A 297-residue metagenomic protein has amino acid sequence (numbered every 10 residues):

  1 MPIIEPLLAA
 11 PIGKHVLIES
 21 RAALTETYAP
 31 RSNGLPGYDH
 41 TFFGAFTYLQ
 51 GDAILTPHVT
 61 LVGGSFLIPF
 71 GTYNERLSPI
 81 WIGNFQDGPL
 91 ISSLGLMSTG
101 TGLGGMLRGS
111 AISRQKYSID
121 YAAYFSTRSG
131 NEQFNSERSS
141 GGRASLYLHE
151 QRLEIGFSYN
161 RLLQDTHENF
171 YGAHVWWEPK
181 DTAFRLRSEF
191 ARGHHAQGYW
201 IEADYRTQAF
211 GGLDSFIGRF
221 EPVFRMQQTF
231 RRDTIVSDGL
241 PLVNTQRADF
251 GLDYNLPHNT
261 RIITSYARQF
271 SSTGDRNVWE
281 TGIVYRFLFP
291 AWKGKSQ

Functional and structural regions predicted by a protein language model:
M1-R128, S136-R138, S145-R152, W200-Y205 (+2 more regions): Outer membrane beta-barrel
L8, P36-D39, G51, S93-G95 (+8 more regions): Outer-membrane beta-barrel proteins
L24-A29, M97-G102, S129-R138, R161-N169 (+3 more regions): Solvent-exposed loop/turn segments connecting transmembrane beta-strands in outer-membrane beta-barrel proteins
P30-D39, R231-P241, R286-Q297: Solvent-exposed loop segments that connect transmembrane elements
L107, A203, R276-Q297: Outer-membrane beta-barrel "beta-signal"
S145-S237, Y285: Detector for outer-membrane/organellar transmembrane beta-barrel domains, recognizing the amphipathic beta-strand
A248-S265: C-terminal closing repeat unit and adjoining cap/tail of repeat-based domains
Y266-S272, V284-F287: A short, acidic, flexible beta-alpha connecting loop/helix-capping segment that sits on the rim of active
